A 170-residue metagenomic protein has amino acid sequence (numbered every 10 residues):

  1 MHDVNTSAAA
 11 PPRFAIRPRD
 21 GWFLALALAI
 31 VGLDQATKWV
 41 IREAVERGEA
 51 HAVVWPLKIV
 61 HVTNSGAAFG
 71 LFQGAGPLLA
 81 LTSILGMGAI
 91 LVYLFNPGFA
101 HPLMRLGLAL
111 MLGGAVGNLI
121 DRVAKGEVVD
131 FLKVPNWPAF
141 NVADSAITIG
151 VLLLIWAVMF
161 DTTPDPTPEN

Functional and structural regions predicted by a protein language model:
M1-N170: Alpha-helical transmembrane bundles and membrane-interface segments of multipass inner-membrane proteins
